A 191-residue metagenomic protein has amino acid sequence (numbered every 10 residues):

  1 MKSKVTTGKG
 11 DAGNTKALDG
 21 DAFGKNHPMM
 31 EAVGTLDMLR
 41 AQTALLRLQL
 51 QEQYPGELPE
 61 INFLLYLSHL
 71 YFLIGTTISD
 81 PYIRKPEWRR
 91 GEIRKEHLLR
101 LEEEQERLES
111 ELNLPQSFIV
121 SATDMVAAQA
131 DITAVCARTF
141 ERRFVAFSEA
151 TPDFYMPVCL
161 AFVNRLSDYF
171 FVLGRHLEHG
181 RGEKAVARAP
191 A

Functional and structural regions predicted by a protein language model:
M1-A191: Phosphate/pyrophosphate-binding loop motifs in nucleotide- or prenyl diphosphate-using proteins
